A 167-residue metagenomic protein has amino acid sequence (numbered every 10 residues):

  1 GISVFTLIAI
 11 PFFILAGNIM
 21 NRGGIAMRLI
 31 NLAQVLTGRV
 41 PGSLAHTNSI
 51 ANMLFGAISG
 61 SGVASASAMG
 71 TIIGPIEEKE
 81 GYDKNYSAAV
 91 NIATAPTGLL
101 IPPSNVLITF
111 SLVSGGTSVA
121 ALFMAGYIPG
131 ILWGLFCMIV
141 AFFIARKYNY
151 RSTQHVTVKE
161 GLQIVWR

Functional and structural regions predicted by a protein language model:
G1-R167: Alpha-helical transmembrane segments of multi-pass membrane transport proteins
